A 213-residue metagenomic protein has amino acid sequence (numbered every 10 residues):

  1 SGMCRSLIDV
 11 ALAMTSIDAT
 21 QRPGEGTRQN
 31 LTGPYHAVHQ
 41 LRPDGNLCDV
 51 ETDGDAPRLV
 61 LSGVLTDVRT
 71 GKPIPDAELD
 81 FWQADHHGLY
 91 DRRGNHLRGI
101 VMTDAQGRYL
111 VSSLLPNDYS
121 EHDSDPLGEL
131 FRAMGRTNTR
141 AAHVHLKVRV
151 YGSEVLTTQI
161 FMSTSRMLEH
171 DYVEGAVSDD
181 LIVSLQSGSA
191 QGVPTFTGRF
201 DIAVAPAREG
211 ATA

Functional and structural regions predicted by a protein language model:
S1-A213: Beta-strand-dominated extracellular/periplasmic modules and repeats in secreted or surface-exposed proteins
